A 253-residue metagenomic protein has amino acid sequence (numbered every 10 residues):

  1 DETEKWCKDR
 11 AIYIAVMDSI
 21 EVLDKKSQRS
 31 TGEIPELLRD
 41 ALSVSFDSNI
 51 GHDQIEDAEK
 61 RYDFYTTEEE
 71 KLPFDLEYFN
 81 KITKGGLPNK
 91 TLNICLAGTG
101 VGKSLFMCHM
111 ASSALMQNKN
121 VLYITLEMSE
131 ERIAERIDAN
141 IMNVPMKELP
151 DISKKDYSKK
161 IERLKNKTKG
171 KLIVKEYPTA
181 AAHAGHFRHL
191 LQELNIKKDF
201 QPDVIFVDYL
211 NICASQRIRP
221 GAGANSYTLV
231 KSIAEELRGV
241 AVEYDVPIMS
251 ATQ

Functional and structural regions predicted by a protein language model:
D1-F64, V101: Short, small/acidic-rich helices and loops at N termini and domain boundaries of DNA replication/processing enzymes
E56-I82: N-terminal pre-Walker A segment at the start of P-loop NTPase domains
T83, S113-Q201, S215: Cytosolic-facing regulatory segments adjacent to core modules
T83-K90: Phosphate-binding P-loop
N93-C95, L122: Short hydrophobic/aromatic beta-strand immediately N-terminal to the Walker A/P-loop
G98: P-loop (Walker A) phosphate-binding loop of NTP-binding proteins
F106, M110: Hydrophobic positions on the alpha1 helix immediately C-terminal to the Walker A/P-loop
T228-S250: Substrate-engagement module of ASCE P-loop NTPases
